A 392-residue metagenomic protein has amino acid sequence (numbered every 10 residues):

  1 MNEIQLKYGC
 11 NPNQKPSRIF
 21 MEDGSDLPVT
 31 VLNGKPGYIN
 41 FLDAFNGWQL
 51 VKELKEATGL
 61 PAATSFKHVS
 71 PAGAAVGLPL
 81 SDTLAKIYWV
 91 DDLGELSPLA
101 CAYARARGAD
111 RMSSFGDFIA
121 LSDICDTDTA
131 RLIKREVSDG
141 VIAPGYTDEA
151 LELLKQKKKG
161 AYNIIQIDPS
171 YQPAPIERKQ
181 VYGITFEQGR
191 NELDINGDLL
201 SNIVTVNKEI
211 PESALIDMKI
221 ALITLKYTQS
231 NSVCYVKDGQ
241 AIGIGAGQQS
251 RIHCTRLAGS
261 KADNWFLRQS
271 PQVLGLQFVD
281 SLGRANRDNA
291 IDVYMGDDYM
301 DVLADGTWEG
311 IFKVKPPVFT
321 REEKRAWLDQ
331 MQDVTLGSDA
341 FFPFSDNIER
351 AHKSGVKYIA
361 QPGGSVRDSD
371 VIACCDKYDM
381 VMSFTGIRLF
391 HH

Functional and structural regions predicted by a protein language model:
M1-L199, A214-S232: Active-site loops and adjacent core secondary-structure elements that bind or stabilize anionic groups
D23-K35, A109-F115, G189-K208, N286-T307 (+2 more regions): Gly-rich Lys/Arg/Thr-decorated short loops/hinges at beta-loop-alpha junctions or inter-strand turns that position
A57-S65, I164-I167, S230-K237, L267-F278 (+1 more regions): Flexible, glycine/charged-enriched surface loops at secondary-structure junctions
S70, C125, K237-Q240, Q248 (+2 more regions): Active-site-proximal loop/turn and secondary-structure-junction residues that shape catalytic pockets, frequently
A72-M112, I242-F341: Glycine- and Gly-Pro-enriched alpha-helical subdomains that act as flexible, kink-prone "lid/hinge" or packing modules
D117, L121-S122, R135-I165, S170-Q172 (+5 more regions): C-terminal binding/interaction regions
P175-I210, R268-R287: Substrate-contacting helices/loops that form the catalytic groove of nucleic-acid and nucleotide-polymer processing
L199, P211, I216, I220 (+6 more regions): C-terminal accessory/binding modules appended to enzymatic or scaffolding proteins
